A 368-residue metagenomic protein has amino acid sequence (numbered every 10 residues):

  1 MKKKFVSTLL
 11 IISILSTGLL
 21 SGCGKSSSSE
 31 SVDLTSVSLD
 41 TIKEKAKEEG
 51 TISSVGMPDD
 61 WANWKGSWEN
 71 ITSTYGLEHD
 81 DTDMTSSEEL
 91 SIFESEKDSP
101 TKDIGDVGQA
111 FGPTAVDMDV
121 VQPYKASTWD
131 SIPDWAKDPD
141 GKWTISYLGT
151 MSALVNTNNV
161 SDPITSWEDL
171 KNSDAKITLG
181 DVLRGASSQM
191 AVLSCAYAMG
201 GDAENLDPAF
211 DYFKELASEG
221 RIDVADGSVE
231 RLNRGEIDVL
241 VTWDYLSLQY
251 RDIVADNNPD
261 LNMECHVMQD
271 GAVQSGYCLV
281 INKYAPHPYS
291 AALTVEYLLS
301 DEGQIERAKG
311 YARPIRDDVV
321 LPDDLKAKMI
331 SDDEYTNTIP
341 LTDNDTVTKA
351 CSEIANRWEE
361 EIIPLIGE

Functional and structural regions predicted by a protein language model:
M1-E49, G367-E368: Short, low-complexity disordered leader/linker segments with a strong preference for bacterial N-terminal type II
S31-L39, K47-G66, Y277: Extracytoplasmic "Venus flytrap"
G50, Y75, K97, D174 (+11 more regions): Sec/Tat-exported extracytoplasmic proteins
S53-W68, D80-E94, D98-I237: Extracytoplasmic ligand-binding site segments that recognize negatively charged/polar headgroups
A110-T114, V239-D260: A ligand-binding cleft/hinge motif common to bilobed small-molecule-binding domains
V121-W129, G141-I145, E168, D256-V273 (+1 more regions): Short beta-strand->loop
A272, Y277-L341: Mature extracytoplasmic/periplasmic domains
T336-E368: Conserved C-terminal helix/tail region of periplasmic/extracytoplasmic solute-binding proteins
